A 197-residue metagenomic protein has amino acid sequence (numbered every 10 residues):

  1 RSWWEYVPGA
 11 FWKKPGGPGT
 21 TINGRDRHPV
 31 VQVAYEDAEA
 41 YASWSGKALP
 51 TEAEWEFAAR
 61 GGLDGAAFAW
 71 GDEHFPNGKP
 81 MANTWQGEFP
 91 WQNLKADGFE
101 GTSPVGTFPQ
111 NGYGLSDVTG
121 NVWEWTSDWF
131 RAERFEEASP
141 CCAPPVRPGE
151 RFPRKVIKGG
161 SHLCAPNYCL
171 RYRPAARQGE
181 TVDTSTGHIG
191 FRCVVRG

Functional and structural regions predicted by a protein language model:
R1-P174, Q178, V182, G187: Functional-site microenvironments in short loops/helix caps that host divalent-cation chemistry
G187-G197: Short, structured beta-strand segments at or near domain termini in extracellular proteins/domains
